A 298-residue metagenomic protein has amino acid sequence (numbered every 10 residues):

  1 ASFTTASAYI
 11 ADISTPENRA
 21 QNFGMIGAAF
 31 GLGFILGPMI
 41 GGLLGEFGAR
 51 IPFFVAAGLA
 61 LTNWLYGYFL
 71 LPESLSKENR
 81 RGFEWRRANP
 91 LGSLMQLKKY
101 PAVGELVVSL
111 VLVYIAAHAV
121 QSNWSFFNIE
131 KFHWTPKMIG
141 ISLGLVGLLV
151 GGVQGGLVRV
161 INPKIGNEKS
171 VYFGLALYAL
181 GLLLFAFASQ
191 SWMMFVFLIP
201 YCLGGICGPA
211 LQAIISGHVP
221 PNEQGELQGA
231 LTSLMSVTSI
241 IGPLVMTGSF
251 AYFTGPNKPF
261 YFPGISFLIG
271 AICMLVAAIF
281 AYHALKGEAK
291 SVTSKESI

Functional and structural regions predicted by a protein language model:
A1-G31: Cytoplasmic helix-loop-helix junction between adjacent transmembrane helices in 12-TM secondary transporters
I26-F69: Helix-loop-helix hairpin linking two adjacent transmembrane segments in secondary transporters
G45-G58, G248-C273: A membrane-interface helix-boundary motif in multi-pass transporters
W64-L70, L268-I298: Multi-pass alpha-helical transporter architecture, strongest for 12-TM Major Facilitator/SLC carriers used
P72-S109, E130-K131, S297-I298: Juxtamembrane intracellular "pre-TM" segments in multi-pass secondary transporters
S122-I139: Short amphipathic helix-loop junctions that connect adjacent transmembrane helices in Major Facilitator Superfamily/SLC
V153-N167: Helix-to-loop junctions at the C-terminal end of transmembrane segments in multipass secondary transporters
E168-L211: C-terminal transmembrane helical hairpin of 12-TM major facilitator-type secondary transporters
